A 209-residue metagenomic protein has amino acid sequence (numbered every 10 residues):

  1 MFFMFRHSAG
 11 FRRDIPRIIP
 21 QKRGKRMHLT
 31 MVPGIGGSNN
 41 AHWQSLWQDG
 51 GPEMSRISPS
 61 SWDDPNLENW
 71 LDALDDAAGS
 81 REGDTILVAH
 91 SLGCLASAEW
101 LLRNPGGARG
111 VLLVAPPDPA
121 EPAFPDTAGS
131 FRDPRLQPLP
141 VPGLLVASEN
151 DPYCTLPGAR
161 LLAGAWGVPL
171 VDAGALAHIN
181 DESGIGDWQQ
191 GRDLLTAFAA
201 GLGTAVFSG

Functional and structural regions predicted by a protein language model:
M27-G83: Active-site catalytic motif of lipid deacylating hydrolases and related acyltransferases
G34, P59-S60, L112-A120: Active-site nucleophile loop of the alpha/beta-hydrolase fold
Q44, T155-A163: Short alpha-helix in the alpha/beta-hydrolase fold that links the catalytic acid
V88-S97: Gly/Ala-rich beta-loop-alpha elbow adjacent to hydrolase catalytic centers
L139, L145-A147: Short beta-strand/loop motif that positions the catalytic acidic residue of the alpha/beta-hydrolase fold
N150-C154: Acidic catalytic loop of the alpha/beta-hydrolase fold
G164-N180: Catalytic histidine neighborhood in serine/cysteine hydrolases with alpha/beta-hydrolase-type architecture
D181-L194: Post-His helix in hydrolase/transferase enzymes
